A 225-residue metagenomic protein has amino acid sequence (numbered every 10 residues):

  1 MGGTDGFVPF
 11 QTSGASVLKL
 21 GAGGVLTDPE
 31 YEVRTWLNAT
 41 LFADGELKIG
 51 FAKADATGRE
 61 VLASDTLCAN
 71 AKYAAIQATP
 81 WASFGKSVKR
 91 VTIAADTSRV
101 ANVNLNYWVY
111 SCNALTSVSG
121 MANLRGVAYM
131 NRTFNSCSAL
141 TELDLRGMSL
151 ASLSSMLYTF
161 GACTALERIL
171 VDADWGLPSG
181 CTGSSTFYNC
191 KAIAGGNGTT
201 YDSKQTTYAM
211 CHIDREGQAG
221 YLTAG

Functional and structural regions predicted by a protein language model:
M1-T4, A15-D28, S87-A101, N113-A128 (+3 more regions): Structural signature of tandem-repeat unit edges
G3, V61-Q77, G196-R215: Surface-exposed intrinsically disordered loops and tails
G6-P9, I76-A82, S184-N189, G195: Small/polar residue-rich beta-strand/coil "junction" motifs that cap repeat-based extracellular fibers
F7-P9, N104-W108, A128-N135, S154-G161 (+1 more regions): Consensus positions within tandem repeat domains that build extended binding/scaffold surfaces
V8-Y31, M210-G225: A recurrent domain-boundary module in secreted/ectodomain proteins
E32-A52: Boundary/junction segments of secreted and surface-exposed precursor proteins
L47-A101: LRR flanking "cap" motifs
S185-K191, K204, Y208-D214, L222: Long, ordered, amphipathic alpha-helical scaffolds
